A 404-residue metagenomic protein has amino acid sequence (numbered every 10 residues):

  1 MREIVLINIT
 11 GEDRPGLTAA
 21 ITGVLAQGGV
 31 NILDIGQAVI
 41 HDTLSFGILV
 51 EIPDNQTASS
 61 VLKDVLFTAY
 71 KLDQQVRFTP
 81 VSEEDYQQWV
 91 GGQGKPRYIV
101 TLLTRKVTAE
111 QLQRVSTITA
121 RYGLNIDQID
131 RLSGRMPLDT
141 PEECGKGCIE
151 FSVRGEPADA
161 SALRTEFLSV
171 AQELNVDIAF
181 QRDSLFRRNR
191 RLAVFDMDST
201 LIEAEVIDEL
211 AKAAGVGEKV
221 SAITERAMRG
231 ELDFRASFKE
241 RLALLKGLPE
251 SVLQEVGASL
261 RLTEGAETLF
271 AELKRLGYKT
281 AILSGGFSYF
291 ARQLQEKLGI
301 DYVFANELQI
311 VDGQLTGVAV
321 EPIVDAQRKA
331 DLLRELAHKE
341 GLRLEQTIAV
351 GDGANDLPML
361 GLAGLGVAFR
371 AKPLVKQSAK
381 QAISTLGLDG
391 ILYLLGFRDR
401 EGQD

Functional and structural regions predicted by a protein language model:
M1-R190: A conserved regulatory-domain signal marking ACT and ACT-like small-molecule sensing domains and adjacent regulatory
E12, G16, T43, Q56 (+10 more regions): Conserved active-site and cofactor/substrate-binding residues in soluble primary-metabolism enzymes
L17, Q111-Q113, L201-A204, D356-M359: Short glycine/serine/threonine-rich phosphate/pyrophosphate-binding segments that cradle anionic phosphate groups
L25, L185-R235: Active-site neighborhood of HAD-like aspartate-dependent phosphohydrolases
D85-G94, F180-R191, T224-P249: Long, charged amphipathic helices and adjacent flexible linkers at domain junctions
L102-R105, V194-D196, L283, V350: Short hydrophobic segments within beta-strands
G247-D404: C-terminal cap/substrate-recognition subdomain and adjoining C-terminal extension of metal-dependent phosphatase-like
